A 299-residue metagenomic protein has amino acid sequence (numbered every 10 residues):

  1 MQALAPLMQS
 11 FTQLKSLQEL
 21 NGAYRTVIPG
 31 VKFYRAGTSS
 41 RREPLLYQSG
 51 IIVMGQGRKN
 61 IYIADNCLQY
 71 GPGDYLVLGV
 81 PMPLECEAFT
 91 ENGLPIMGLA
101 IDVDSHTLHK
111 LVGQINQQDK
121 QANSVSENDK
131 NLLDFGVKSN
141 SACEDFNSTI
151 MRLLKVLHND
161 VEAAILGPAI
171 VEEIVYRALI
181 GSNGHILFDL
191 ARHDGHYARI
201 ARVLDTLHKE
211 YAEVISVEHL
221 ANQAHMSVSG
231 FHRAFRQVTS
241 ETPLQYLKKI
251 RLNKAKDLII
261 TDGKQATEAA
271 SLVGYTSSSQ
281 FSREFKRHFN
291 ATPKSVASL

Functional and structural regions predicted by a protein language model:
M1-V27, S40-R41, L132-L133: A short, N-terminal "cap"/entry segment at the start of jelly-roll beta-barrel domains of the cupin/DSBH fold
Q2-A3, S10, K110-E173, R177 (+1 more regions): Amphipathic alpha-helical segments enriched in hydrophobic/aromatic residues interleaved with Lys/Arg
A23-Q121: N-terminal regulatory/effector-sensing and dimerization cores that precede helix-turn-helix DNA-binding domains
A142-D145, I170, G195-V203, T239 (+1 more regions): N-terminal positioning helix adjacent to the helix-turn-helix/winged-helix DNA-binding module
D145, N159-E162, G195, A212 (+1 more regions): Alpha-helical structural elements of signaling/regulatory helical domains
A163-L166, A191, A198: Cytosolic nucleotide-utilizing catalytic cores of signal-transduction proteins
E173, R177-G184, L190-R192, H208 (+3 more regions): Basic/polar phosphate-binding segments, predominantly the helix-turn-helix DNA-binding elements of transcriptional
